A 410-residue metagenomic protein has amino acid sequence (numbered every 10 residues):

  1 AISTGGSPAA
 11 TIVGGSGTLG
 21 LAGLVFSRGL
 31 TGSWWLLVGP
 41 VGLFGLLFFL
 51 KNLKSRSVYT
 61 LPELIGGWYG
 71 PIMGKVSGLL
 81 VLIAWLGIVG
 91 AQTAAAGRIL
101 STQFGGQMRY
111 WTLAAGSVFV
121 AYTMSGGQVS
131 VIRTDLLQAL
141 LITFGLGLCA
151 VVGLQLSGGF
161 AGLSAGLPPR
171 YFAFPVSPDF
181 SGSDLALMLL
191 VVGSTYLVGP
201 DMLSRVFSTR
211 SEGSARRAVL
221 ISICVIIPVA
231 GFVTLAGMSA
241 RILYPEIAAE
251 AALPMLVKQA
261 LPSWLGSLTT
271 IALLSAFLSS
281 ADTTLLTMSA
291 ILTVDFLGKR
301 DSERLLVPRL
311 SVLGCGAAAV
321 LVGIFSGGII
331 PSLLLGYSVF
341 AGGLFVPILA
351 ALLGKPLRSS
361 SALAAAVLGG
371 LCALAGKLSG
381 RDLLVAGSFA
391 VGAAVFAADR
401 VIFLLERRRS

Functional and structural regions predicted by a protein language model:
A1-S410: Membrane-embedded helix-loop-helix hairpins and adjacent transmembrane boundary segments in multi-pass transporters
